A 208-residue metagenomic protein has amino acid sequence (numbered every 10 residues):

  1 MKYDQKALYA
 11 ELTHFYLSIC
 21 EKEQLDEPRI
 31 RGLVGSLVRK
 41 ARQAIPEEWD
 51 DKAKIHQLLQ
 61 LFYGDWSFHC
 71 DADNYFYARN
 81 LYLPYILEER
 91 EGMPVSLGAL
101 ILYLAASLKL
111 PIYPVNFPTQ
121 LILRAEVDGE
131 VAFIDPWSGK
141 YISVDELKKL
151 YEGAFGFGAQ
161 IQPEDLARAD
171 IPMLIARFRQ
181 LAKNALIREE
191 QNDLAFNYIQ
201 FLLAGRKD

Functional and structural regions predicted by a protein language model:
M1-D208: A structural boundary/capping signal
